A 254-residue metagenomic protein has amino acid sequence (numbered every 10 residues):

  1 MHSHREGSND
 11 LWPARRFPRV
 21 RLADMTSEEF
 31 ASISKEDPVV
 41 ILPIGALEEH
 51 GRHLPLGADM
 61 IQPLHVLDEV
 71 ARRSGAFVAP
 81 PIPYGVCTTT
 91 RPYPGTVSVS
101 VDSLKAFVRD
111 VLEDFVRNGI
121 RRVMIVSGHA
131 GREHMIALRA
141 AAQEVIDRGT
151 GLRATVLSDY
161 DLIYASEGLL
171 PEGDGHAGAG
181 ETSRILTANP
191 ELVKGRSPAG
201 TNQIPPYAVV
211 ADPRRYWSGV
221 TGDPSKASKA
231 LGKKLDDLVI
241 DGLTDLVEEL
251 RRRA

Functional and structural regions predicted by a protein language model:
M1-M124, G128-A254: Extended, histidine- and acidic-residue-enriched regions that form the cofactor-binding/catalytic faces
